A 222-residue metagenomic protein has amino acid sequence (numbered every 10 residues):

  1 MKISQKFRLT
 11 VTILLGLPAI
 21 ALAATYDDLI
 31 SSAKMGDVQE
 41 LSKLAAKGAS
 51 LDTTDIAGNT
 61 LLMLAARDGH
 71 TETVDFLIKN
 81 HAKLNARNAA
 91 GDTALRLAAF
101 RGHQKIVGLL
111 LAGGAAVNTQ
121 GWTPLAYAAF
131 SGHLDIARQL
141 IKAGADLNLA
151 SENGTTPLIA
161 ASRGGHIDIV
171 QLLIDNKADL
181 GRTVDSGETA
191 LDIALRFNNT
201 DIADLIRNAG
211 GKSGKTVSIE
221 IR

Functional and structural regions predicted by a protein language model:
E40, E72-T73, K105-I106, D135-I136 (+2 more regions): Conserved ankyrin/ankyrin-like repeat signature
D55, N88, N118-G121, S151 (+2 more regions): Ankyrin repeat boundary/linker residues
